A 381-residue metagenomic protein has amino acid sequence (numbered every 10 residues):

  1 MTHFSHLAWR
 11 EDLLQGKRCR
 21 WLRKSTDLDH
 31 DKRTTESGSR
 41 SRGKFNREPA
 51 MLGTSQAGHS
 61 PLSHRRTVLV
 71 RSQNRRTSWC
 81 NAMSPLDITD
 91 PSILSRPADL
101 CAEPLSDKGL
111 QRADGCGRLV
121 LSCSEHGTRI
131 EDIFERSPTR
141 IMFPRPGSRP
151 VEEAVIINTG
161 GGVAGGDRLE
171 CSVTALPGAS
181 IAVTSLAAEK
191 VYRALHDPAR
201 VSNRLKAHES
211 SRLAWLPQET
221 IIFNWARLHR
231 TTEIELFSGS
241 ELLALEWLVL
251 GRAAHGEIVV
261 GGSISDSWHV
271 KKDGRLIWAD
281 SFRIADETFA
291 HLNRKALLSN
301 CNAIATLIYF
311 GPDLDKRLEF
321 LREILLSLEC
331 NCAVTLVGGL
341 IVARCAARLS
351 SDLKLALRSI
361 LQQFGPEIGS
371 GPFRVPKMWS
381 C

Functional and structural regions predicted by a protein language model:
H3-H6, D12, D27-D31, N46 (+3 more regions): Intrinsic-disorder-associated, low-complexity terminal segments enriched in Asp/Asn/His/Tyr and depleted of Lys/Arg
G16, G38, G43, G53 (+1 more regions): Residue-identity detector for glycine
W79-E219, N224, T231: N-terminal, charged/glycine-rich beta-strand/loop interface patches
F223-T231, L236-S263: Acidic (Asp/Glu-rich), glycine- and aromatic
L248-C381: A structural signal for small-residue-enriched, beta-sheet-centric alpha/beta enzyme cores and oligomeric scaffold folds
